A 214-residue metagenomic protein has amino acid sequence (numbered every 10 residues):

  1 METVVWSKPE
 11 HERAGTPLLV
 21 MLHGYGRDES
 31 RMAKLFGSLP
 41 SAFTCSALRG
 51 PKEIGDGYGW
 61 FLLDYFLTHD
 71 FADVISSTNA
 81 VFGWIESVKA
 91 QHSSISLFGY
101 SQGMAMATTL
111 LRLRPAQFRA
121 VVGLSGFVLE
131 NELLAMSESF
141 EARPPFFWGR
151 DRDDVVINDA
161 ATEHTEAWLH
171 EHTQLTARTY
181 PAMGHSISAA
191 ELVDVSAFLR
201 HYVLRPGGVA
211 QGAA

Functional and structural regions predicted by a protein language model:
M1-S94: Serine-hydrolase catalytic machinery in alpha/beta-hydrolase-like enzymes
K34, T109-L113: Active-site signature of alpha/beta-hydrolase-fold catalytic machinery across serine- and Asp/Cys-nucleophile hydrolases
F98-G103, A107: Gly/Ala-rich beta-loop-alpha elbow adjacent to hydrolase catalytic centers
A116-V128: A conserved short beta-strand
V128-P145: Conserved serine/cysteine hydrolase catalytic core
E130, R152-I157, H185-S186: Acidic catalytic loop of the alpha/beta-hydrolase fold
F147-R150: Short beta-strand/loop motif that positions the catalytic acidic residue of the alpha/beta-hydrolase fold
A160-A214: C-terminal catalytic histidine-bearing segment of alpha/beta-hydrolase fold enzymes
